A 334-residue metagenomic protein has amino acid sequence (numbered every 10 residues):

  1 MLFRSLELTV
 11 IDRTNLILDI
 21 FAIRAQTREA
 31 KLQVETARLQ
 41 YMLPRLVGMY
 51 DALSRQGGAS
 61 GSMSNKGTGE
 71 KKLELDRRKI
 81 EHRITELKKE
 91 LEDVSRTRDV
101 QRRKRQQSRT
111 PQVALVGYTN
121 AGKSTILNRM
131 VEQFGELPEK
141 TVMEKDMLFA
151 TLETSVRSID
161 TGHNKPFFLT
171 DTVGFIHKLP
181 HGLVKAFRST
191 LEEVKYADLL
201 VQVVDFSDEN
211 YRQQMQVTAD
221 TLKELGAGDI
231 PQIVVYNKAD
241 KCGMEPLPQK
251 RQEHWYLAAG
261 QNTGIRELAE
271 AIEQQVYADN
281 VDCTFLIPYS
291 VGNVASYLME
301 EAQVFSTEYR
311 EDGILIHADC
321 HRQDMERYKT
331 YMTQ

Functional and structural regions predicted by a protein language model:
M1-T9, G162-K165, F187-H254: Conserved C-terminal guanine-recognition region of P-loop GTPase G domains, centered on the G4
S5-T9, I23, M42-Q56, R83 (+11 more regions): Conserved, well-folded catalytic cores of nucleic-acid-processing and energy-transducing macromolecular machines
L6, Q106-R109, T119-A121, G162-P166 (+4 more regions): Short flexible coil/turn linkers enriched for glycine and charged/polar residues that connect secondary-structure
L6-S62, G228-I233, K238-Y289, N293 (+1 more regions): Canonical P-loop GTPase G-domain recognition
R13, I17, R28-R38, M42 (+16 more regions): Helical mechanochemical/support elements of P-loop NTPase systems and associated helical scaffolds
L53-V184, K195: Conserved G1/Walker A P-loop phosphate-binding module
Q112-L115, S158, F168-L169, Q202-V203 (+4 more regions): Structured core elements
D279-Q334: NTP-binding/hydrolysis catalytic cores, primarily Walker-type P-loop NTPases
